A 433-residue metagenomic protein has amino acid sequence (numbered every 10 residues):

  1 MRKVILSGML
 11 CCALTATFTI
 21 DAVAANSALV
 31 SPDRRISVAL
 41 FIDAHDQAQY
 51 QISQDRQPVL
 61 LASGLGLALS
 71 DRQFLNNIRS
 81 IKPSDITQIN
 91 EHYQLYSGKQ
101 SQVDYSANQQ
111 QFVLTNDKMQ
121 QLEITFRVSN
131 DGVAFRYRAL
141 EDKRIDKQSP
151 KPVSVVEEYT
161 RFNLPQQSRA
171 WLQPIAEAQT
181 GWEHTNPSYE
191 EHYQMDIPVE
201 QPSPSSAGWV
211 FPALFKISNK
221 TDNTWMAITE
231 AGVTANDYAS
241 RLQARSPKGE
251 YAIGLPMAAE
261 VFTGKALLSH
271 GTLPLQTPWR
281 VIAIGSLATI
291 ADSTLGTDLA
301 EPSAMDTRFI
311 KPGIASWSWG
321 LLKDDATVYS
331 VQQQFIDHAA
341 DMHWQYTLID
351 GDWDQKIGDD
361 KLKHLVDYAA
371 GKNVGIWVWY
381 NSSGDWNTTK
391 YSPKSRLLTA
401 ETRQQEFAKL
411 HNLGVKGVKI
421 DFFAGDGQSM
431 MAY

Functional and structural regions predicted by a protein language model:
M1-M9: Bacterial N-terminal signal peptides that target proteins for export
G8-T17: Bacterial N-terminal signal peptides
F18-A24: Sec/Tat signal peptide C-region and signal peptidase I cleavage site
A25-T294: N-terminal accessory beta-strand-rich subdomains and adjacent acidic, glycine-rich linkers that precede catalytic cores
E123-I124, L267-H270, F335-I336, L365 (+1 more regions): Generic recognition of flexible, low-complexity loop/linker segments
Y137, A339, D421: Conserved, mostly hydrophobic/aromatic
L268, T272-Y346: An acidic-aromatic substrate-binding cleft motif
D350-Y433: Aromatic- and carboxylate-enriched substrate-binding clefts and catalytic-loop regions of carbohydrate-active enzymes
